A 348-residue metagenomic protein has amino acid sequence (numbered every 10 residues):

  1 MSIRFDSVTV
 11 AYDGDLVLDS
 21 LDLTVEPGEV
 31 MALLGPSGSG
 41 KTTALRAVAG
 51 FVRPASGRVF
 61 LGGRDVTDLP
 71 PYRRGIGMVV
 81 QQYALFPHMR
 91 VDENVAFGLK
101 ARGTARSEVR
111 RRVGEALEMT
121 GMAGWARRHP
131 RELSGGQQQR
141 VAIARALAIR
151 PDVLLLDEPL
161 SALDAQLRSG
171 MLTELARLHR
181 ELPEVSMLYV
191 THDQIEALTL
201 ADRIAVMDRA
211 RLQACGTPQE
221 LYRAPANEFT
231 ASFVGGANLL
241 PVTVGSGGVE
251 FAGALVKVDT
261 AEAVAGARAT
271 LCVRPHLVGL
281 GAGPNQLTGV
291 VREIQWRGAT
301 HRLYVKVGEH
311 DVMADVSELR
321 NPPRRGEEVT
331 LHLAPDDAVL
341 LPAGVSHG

Functional and structural regions predicted by a protein language model:
R4, T24, F60, T330-H332: ABC ATPase nucleotide-binding domain
V30, G75-G77, Q81, L85-A226: ABC ATPase nucleotide-binding domains
L34-P36: The feature captures the beta-strand-to-loop junction immediately N-terminal to the Walker
A49: Helix-to-loop junction immediately C-terminal to a conserved catalytic motif
A55-R58, R209: Conserved coupling/switch loops of ABC nucleotide-binding domains, chiefly the family-specific signature
G57-D65: Conserved ABC transporter NBD signature motif
A237, G247-G348: Non-catalytic connector elements of ABC transporters
